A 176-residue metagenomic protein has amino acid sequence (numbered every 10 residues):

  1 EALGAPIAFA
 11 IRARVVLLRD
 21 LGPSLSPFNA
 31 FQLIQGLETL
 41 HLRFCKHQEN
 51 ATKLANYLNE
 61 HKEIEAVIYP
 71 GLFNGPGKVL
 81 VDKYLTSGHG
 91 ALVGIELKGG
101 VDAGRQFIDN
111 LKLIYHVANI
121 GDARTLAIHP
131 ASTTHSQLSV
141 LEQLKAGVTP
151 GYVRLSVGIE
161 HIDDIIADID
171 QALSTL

Functional and structural regions predicted by a protein language model:
E1-L92, E96-R124: Active-site C-terminal subdomain of aminotransferase-like
R43, D109, T125-L176: PLP-dependent enzyme catalytic core of the Aspartate aminotransferase-like
